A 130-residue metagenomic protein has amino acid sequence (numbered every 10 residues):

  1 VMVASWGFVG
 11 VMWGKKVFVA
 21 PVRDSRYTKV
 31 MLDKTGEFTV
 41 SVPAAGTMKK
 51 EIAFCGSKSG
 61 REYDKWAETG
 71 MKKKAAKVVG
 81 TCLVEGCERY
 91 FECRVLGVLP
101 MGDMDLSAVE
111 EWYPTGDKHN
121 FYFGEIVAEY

Functional and structural regions predicted by a protein language model:
V1-Y130: Active-site-proximal mixed secondary-structure blocks
